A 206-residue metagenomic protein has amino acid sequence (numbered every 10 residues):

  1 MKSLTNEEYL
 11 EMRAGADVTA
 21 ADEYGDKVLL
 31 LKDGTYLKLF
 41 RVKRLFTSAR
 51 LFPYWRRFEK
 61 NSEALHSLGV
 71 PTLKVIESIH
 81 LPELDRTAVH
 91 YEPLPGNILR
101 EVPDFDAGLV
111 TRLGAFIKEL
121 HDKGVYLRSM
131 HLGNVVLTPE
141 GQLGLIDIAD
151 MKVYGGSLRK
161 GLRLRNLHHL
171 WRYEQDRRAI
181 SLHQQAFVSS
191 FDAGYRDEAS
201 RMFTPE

Functional and structural regions predicted by a protein language model:
L4-L94, A115-K123: Conserved ATP-binding subdomain of kinase catalytic cores across diverse folds
L31-G34, P139-L143: Active-site beta-strand-loop-beta-strand hairpin of nuclease catalytic cores that positions key catalytic residues
S48-F52, V102-F105, S157-R159: Short, solvent-exposed loop/turn segments at secondary-structure boundaries
P95-E101: Structural motif in protein kinase domains
G124, S129, D147: Conserved catalytic-loop position in the HRD/HxD motif
M130-L137: Hydrophobic residue at the +6 position relative to the catalytic HRD Asp in the kinase catalytic loop
E140-E206: C-lobe/activation-segment region of protein kinase-like
